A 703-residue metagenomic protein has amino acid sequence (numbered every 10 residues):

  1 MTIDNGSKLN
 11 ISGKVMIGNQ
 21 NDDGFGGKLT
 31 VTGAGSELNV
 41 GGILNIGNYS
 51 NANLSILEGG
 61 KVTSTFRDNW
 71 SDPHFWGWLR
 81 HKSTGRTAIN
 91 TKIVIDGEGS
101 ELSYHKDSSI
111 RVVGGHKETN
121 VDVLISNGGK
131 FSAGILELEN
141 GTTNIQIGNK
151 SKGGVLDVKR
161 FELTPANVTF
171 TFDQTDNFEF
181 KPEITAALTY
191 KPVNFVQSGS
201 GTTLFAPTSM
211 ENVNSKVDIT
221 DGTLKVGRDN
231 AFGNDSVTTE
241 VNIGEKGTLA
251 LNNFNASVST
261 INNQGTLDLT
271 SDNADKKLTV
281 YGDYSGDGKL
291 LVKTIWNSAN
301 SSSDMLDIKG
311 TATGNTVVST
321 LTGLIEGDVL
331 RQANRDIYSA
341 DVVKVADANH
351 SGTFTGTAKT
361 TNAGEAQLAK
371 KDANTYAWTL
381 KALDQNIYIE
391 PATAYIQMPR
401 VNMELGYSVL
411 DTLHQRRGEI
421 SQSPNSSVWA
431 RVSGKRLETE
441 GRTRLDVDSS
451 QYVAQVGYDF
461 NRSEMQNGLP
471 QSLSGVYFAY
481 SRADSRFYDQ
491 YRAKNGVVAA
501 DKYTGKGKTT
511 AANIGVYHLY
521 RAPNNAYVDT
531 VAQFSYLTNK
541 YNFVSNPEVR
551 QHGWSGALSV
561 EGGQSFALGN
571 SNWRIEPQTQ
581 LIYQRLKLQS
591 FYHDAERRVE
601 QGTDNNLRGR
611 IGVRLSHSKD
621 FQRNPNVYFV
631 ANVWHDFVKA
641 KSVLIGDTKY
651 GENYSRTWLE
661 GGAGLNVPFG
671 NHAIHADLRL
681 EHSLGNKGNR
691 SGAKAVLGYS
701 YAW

Functional and structural regions predicted by a protein language model:
M1-N10, N19-N39, I46-T65, G77-H105 (+10 more regions): Surface-exposed loop/turn motifs in large extracellular/passenger domains
D68-L79, S83-T84, D176, N255-A256 (+4 more regions): Primarily extracellular Gram-negative trimeric autotransporter adhesin
V155-R160, P165-D173, E179-S198, T202-P207 (+3 more regions): Extracellular beta-solenoid/beta-roll
W296, L324, G434, R462 (+10 more regions): Short beta-strand segments enriched in hydrophobic/aromatic residues within well-folded beta-rich domains
V329-N349, R444-R462, R598-D604: Short secondary-structure subsegments characteristic of cysteine-rich extracellular domains
L383-N570, R574-I575, E596, D677-G688 (+1 more regions): Outer membrane beta-barrel translocator domains of Type V secretion systems
Q564, I575, Q580-L586: Solvent-exposed flexible segments
R585, E596-W703: Outer membrane beta-barrel transmembrane domains
